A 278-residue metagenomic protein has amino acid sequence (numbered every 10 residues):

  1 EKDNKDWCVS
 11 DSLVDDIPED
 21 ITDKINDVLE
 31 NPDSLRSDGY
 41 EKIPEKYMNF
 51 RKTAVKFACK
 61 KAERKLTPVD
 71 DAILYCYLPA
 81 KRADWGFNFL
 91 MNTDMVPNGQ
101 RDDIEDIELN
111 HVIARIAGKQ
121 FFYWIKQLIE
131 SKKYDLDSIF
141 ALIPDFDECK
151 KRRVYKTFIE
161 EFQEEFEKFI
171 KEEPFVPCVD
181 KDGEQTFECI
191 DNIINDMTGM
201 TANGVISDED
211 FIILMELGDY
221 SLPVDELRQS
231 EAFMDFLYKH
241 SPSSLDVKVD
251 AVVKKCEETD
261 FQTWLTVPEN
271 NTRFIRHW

Functional and structural regions predicted by a protein language model:
E1-W278: GHKL/Bergerat-fold ATPase module
